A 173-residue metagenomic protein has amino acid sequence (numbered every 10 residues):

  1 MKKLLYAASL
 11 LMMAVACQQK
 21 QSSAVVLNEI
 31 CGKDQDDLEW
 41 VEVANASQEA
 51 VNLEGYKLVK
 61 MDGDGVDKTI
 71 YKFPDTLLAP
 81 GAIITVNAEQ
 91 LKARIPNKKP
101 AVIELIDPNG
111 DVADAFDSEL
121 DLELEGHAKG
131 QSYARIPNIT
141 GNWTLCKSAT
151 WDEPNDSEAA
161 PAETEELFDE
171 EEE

Functional and structural regions predicted by a protein language model:
L4-A14: Sec-dependent N-terminal signal peptides
L4-L5, S47, S157: Residue-level detector of intrinsically disordered/flexible regions characterized by low predicted structural confidence
C17-M61, L91-N97, L120-K129, P137 (+1 more regions): A structural motif detector for short, solvent-exposed N-terminal "entry" segments of globular domains
Q18, Q35-D37, V66-S148: Solvent-exposed beta-edge/loop recognition patches
C31, D62, L77, P137 (+2 more regions): Short, flexible loop/turn elements at secondary-structure junctions
N142-E170: A recurrent domain-boundary module in secreted/ectodomain proteins
